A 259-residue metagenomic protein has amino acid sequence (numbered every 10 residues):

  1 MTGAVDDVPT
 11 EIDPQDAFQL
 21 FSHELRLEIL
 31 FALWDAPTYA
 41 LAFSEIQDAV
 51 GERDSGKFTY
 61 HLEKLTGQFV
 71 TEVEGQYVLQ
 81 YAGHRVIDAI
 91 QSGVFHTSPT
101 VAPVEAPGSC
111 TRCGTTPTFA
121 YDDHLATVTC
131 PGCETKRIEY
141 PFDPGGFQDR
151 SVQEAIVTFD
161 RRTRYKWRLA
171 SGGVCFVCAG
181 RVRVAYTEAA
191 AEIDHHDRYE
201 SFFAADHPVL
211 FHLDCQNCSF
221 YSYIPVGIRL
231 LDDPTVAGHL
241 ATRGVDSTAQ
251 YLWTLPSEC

Functional and structural regions predicted by a protein language model:
T2-E28: Short alpha-helical segments that sit at the start of domains
I29, T38-V50: Short acidic, hydrophobic short linear motifs in intrinsically disordered regions
T66-G75: A short, conserved structural fragment
G75-Q91: Basic, amphipathic "hinge/linker" alpha-helix immediately C-terminal to the N-terminal HTH DNA-binding motif
H96-P107, T118-H124, R161-G172, F203-V209: Short, flexible, mixed-charge glycine/proline-rich loop motifs that serve as phosphate/nucleic-acid-contacting
C110-G114, C130-C133, C175-C178, C215-C218: Short cysteine-rich clusters marking metal-coordination/redox-active sites
F119-A120, E139-Y140, V184-A185, I224-P225: Short, non-ligating residues that shape and space the ligands of small metal-coordination modules and catalytic
H124-E139, A204-Y221: Cysteine-rich micro-motifs
